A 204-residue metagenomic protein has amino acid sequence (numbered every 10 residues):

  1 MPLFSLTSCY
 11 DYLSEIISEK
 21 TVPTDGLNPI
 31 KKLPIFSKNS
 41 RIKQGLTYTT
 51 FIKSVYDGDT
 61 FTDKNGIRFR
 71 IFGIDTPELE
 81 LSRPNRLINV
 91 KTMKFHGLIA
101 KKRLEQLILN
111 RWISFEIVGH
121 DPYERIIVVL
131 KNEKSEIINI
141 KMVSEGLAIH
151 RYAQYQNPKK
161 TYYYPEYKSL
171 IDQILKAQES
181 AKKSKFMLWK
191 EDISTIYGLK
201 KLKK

Functional and structural regions predicted by a protein language model:
P2-K204: Small beta-barrel nucleic-acid-binding modules, primarily SNase/OB-fold domains and secondarily Tudor-like barrels
